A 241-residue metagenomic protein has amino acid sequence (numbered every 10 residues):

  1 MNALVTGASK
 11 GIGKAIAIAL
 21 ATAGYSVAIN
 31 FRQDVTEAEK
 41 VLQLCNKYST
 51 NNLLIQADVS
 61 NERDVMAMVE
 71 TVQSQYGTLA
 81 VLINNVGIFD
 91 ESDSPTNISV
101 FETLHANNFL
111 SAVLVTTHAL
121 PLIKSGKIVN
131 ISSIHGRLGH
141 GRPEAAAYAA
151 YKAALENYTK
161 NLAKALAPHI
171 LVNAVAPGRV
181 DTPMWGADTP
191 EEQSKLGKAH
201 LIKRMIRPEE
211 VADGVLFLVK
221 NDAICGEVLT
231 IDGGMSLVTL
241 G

Functional and structural regions predicted by a protein language model:
S9-G11: Conserved glycine-rich cofactor-binding loop
L20, A80, A150, E156 (+2 more regions): Conserved Rossmann-fold SDR core element
A23-K40: Conserved glycine-rich Rossmann-like NAD(P)H-binding loop of the short-chain dehydrogenase/reductase
V35-T36, Q56-A67, E209-E210: The beta1-alpha1 cofactor-binding region of Rossmann-like NAD(H)/NADP(H)-dependent oxidoreductases
M66, I88-T103, R142-A147, M184-D188: Conserved mid-core segment of classical short-chain dehydrogenase/reductases
I88, V129-A167, R179: Catalytic loop of short-chain dehydrogenase/reductase
L122, R204-I231, S236: C-terminal substrate-recognition "lid" of short-chain dehydrogenase/reductases
